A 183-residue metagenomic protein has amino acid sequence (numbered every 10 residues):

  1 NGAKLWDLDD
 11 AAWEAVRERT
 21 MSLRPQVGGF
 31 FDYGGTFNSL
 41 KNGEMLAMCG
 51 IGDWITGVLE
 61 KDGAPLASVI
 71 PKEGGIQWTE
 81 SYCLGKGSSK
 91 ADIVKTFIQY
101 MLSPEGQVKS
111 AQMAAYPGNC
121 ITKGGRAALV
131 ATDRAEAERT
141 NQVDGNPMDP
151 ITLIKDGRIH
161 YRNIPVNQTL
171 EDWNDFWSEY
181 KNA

Functional and structural regions predicted by a protein language model:
N1, T79-C83: Periplasmic solute-binding protein
N1-A67: Ligand-binding pocket segment of bilobal, Venus flytrap-like solute-binding proteins
R17-M21, F37, K95-L102, Q107-A111 (+2 more regions): Non-transmembrane alpha-helical segments in soluble domains of secreted/periplasmic/extracellular proteins
N38, M148-A183: Conserved C-terminal helix/tail region of periplasmic/extracytoplasmic solute-binding proteins
D53-T56, E73-I76, S89, E105: Solvent-exposed loop/turn segments at secondary-structure junctions within structured extracellular/periplasmic domains
A64-I76, G85-S88: Short beta-strand->loop
G85-I154: Mature extracytoplasmic/periplasmic domains
